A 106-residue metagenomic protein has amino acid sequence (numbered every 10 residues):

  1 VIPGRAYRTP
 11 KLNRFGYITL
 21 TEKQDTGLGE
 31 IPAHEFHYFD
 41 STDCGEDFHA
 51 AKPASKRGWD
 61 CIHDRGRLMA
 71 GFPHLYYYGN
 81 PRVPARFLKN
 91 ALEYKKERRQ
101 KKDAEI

Functional and structural regions predicted by a protein language model:
V1, A33-F36, L68-P73: Short hydrophobic-aromatic micro-motifs
V1-Q24: Cysteine-nucleophile active-site neighborhood
G4, S41, L92-E93: Generic secondary-structure signature for well-ordered alpha-helical cores
R8-L12, T42-C44, G79: Short acidic/glycine-rich loop or secondary-structure boundary segments that cap or lie
K11, K23, K52, K56 (+3 more regions): Context-gated lysine
I18-R65: Catalytic beta-strand/loop cores that center a nucleophilic Ser/Cys/Thr and support acyl-enzyme chemistry
D64-I106: Acyltransferase
